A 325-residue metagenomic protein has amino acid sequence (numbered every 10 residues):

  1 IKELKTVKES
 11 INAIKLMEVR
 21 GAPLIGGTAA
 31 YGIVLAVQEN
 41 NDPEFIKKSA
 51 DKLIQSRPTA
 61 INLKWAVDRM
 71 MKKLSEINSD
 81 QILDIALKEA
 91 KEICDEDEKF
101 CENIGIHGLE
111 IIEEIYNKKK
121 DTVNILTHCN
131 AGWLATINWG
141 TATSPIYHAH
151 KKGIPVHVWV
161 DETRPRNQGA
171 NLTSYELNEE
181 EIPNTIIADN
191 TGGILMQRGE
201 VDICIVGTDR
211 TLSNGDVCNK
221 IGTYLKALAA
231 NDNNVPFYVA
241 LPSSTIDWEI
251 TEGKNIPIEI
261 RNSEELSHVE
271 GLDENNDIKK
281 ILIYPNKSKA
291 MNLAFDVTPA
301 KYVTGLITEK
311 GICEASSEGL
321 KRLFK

Functional and structural regions predicted by a protein language model:
I1-R20: Generic N-terminal targeting/processing segments that precede catalytic cores or assembly contacts
E3-T6, G132-T136, S213-C218: Short, glycine-rich nucleotide/cofactor-binding loops
V7, L63, A230-N231: Short N-terminal signal/transit or membrane-insertion segments and the immediately adjacent low-complexity/disordered
K8, N12, Y31, D51 (+3 more regions): A generic structural signal for well-ordered alpha-helical surface patches
E9-I14, K47-A50, P285-K287: Short hydrophobic "helix-edge" motifs at membrane interfaces and signal-peptide entry regions
E18-I187: N-terminal active-site beta-alpha-beta segment that forms phosphate/nucleotide-binding and substrate-recognition loops
P155, D161-K325: Conserved phosphate- and dinucleotide-binding cores of soluble alpha/beta proteins, encompassing both enzyme active
